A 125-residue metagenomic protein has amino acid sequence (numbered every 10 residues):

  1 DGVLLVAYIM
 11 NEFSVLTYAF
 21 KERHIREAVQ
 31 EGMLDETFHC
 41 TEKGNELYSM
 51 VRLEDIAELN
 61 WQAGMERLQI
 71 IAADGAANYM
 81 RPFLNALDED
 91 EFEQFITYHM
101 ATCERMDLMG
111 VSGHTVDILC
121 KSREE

Functional and structural regions predicted by a protein language model:
G2, W61-G64, K121-E124: A short, structured loop/turn motif at beta-sheet edges
G2-L34: Conserved class I S-adenosyl-L-methionine
L5-I9, E66-A72: A structural signal for short, well-ordered beta-strand segments and their strand-loop junctions that often border
Q30-H39, M80-D88: Accessory recognition modules or surfaces
T41-L47, E104-M106: Active-site rim elements
G44-I70: Short alpha-helix
L68-E125: A C-terminal cap/extension of S-adenosyl-L-methionine-dependent methyltransferases that defines the acceptor-substrate
